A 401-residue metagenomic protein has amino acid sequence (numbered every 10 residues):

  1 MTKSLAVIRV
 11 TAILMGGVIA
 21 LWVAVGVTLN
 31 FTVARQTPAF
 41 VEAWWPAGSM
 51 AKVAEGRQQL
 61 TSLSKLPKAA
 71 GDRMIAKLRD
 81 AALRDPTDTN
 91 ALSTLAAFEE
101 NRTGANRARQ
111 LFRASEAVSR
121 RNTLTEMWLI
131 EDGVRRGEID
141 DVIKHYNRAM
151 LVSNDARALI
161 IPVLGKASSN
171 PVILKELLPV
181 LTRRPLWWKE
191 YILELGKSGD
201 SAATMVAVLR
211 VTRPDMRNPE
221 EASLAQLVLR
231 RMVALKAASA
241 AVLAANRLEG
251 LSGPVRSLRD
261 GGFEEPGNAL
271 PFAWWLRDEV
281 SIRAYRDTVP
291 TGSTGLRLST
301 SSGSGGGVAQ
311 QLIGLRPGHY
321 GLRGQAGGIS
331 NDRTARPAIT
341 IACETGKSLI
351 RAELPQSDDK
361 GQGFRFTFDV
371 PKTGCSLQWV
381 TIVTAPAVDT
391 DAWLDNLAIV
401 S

Functional and structural regions predicted by a protein language model:
S4-E42, D155, L159, L178-S401: Extracellular and organelle-lumenal recognition/adhesion modules and their flexible linkers in secreted
T32-E42, K65-K77, R102-L111, R136-K144 (+1 more regions): Structural signature of tandem alpha-helical TPR/SEL1-like repeats, specifically the intra-repeat loop/turn
V41, D80-A81, A114-S115, A149 (+1 more regions): Canonical positions in the second alpha-helix
V41-K65, T87-A97, R121-L124, N154-P162 (+3 more regions): Amphipathic alpha-helical repeat scaffolds of TPR domains
Q58, F98, D132, K166-A167 (+2 more regions): TPR/TPR-like alpha-solenoid repeats
L78, D85, S119, V152-S153 (+3 more regions): Alpha-helical junction/boundary sensor with strong preference for TPR arrays
L92-E99, L111, L129-D132: TPR/Sel1-like alpha-solenoid repeat signature
